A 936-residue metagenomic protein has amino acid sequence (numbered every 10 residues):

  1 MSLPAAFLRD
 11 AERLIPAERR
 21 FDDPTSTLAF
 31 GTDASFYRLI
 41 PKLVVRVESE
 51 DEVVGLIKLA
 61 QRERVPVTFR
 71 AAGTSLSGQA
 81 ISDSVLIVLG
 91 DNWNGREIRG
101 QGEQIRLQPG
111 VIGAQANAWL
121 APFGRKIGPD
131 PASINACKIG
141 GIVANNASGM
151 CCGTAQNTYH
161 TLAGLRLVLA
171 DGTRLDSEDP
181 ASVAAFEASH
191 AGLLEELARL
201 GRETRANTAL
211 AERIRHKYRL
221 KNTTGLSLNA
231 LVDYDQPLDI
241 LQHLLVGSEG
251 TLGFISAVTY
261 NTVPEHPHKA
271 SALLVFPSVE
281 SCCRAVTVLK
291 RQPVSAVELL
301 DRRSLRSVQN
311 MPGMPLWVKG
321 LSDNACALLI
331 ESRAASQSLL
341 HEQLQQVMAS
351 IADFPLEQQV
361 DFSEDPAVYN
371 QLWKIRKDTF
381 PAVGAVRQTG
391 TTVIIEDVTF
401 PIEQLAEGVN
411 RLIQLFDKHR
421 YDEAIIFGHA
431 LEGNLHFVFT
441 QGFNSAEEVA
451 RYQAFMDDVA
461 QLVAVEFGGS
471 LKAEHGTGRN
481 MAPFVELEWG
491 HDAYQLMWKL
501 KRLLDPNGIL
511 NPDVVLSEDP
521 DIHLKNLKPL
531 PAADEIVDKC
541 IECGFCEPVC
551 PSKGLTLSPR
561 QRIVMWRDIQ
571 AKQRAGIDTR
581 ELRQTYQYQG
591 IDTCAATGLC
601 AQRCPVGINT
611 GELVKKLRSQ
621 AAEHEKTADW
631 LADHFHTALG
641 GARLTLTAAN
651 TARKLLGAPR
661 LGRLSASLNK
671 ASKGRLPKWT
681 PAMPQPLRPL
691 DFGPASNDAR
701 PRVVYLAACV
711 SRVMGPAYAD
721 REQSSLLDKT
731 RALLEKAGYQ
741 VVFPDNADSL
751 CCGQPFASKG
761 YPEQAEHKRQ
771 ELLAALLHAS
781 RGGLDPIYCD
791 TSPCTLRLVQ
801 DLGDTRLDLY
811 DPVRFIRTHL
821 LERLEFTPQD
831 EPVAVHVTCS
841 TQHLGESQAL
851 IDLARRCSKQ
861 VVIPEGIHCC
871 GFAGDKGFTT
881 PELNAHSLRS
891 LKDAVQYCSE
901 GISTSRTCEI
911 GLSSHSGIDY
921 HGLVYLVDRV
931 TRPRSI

Functional and structural regions predicted by a protein language model:
M1-R62, A72-E103, P180, T251 (+4 more regions): N-terminal flexible segment immediately upstream of the FAD-binding catalytic core in FAD-dependent oxidoreductases
A11, S35-V67, V85-P131, V143 (+3 more regions): N-terminal glycine-rich flavin-associated loop
I142-A144, S148-T158, L162-K374, N410 (+2 more regions): C-terminal substrate-binding/cap subdomain adjacent to the FAD-binding core in PCMH-type and related FAD-linked
V258, Q292-T389, A424, G428-H429 (+4 more regions): Terminal amphipathic helices with adjacent charged low-complexity linkers/tails
D505, G611-I936: Iron-sulfur cluster-binding electron-transfer modules in prokaryotic oxidoreductases
G508-V514, F545-D568, T593-Q620, R797 (+2 more regions): Iron-sulfur cluster-binding cysteine motifs and their immediate structural context in ferredoxin-like electron-transfer
L516, I522, K553-Q589, G607-D633 (+1 more regions): Non-heme iron-sulfur electron-transfer modules
I522-E542, R574-A596: Ferredoxin-like iron-sulfur electron-transfer modules
